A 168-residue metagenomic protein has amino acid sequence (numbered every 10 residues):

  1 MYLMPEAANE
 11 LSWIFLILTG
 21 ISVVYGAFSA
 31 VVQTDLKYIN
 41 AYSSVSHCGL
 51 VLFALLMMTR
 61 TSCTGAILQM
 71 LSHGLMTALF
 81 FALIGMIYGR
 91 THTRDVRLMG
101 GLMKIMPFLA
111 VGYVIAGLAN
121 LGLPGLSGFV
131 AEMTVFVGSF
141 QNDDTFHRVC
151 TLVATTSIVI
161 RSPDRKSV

Functional and structural regions predicted by a protein language model:
M1-R165: Hydrophobic transmembrane alpha-helices and their helix-loop junctions in integral membrane proteins
